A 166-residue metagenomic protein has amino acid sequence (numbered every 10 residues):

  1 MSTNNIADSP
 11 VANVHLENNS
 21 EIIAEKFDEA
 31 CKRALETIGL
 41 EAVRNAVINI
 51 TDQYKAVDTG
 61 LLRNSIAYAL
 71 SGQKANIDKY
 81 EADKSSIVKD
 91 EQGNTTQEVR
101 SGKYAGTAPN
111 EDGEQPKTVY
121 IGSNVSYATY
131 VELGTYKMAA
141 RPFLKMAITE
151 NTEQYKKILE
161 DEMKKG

Functional and structural regions predicted by a protein language model:
M1-A7, F143-G166: Protruding loop/beta-arch "assembly-hinge" segments enriched in small, turn-prone residues
M1-K26: N-terminal, Lys/Arg- and Ser/Thr-rich interaction peptides
T3-N4, V14, A42, I66 (+3 more regions): Generic preference for hydrophobic/aromatic residues in regular secondary structure cores
N4, S9, G102-A105, V125 (+2 more regions): Short, intrinsically disordered, low-complexity terminal segments
E21-T135: Short, low-complexity, charged/polar segments at coil/turn and helix-coil boundaries
A30, T135-E150: Short alpha-helix boundary/capping segments
S85-K89, M138-F143, K165-G166: Short, low-complexity, polar/charged sequence segments that are solvent-exposed and flexible
